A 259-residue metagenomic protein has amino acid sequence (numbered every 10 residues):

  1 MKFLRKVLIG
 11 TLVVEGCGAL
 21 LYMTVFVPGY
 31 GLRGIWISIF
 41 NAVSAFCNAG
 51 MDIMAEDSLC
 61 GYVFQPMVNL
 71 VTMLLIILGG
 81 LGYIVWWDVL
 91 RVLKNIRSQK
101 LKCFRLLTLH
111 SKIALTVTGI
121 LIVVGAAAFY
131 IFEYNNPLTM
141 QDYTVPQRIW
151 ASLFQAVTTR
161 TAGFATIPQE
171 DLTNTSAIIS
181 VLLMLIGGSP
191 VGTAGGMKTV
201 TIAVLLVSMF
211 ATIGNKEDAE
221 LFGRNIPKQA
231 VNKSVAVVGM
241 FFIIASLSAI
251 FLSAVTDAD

Functional and structural regions predicted by a protein language model:
M1-D259: Membrane-proximal intracellular helices of multi-pass ion channels
